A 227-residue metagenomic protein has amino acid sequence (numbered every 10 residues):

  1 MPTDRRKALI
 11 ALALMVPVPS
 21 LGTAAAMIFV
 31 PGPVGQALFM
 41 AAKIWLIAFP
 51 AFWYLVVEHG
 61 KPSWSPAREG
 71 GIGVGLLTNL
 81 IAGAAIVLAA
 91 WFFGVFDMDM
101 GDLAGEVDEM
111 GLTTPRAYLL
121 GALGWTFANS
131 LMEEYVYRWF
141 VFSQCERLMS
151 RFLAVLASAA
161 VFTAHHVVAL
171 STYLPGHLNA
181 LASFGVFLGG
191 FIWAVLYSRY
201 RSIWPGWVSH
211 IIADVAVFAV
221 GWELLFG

Functional and structural regions predicted by a protein language model:
M1-R5: Short, Lys/Arg-rich, polar N-terminal cytosolic tail immediately upstream of the first transmembrane signal-anchor
R6-G22, T78-A85, V155-V161: Alpha-helical transmembrane segments
R6-P62, V107-L112: Alpha-helical transmembrane segments in multi-pass membrane proteins
G22-G32, F92-M98, V167-Y173: Juxtamembrane "helix-exit" motif on the non-cytosolic side of transmembrane helices
A25-A26, F49-V57, L88-F93, V168 (+2 more regions): Residue-level signal for alpha-helical transmembrane segments in multi-pass membrane proteins
P31-A37, P62-N129, R147: Juxtamembrane helix-loop-helix connectors linking adjacent transmembrane helices in multi-pass membrane enzymes
V56-S65, D99, Y135-R138: Internal transmembrane alpha-helix with an interfacial aromatic "cap," most often the third helix
R116-G227: Transmembrane helix-loop-helix hairpins at the membrane interface of multi-pass integral membrane proteins
